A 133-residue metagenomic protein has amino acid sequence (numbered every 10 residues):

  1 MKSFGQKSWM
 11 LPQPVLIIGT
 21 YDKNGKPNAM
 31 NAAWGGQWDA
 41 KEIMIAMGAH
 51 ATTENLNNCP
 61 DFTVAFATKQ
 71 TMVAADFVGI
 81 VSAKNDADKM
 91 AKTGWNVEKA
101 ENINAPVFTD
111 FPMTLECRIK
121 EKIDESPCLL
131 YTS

Functional and structural regions predicted by a protein language model:
M1-M30, G36-S133: Active-site-proximal mixed secondary-structure blocks
